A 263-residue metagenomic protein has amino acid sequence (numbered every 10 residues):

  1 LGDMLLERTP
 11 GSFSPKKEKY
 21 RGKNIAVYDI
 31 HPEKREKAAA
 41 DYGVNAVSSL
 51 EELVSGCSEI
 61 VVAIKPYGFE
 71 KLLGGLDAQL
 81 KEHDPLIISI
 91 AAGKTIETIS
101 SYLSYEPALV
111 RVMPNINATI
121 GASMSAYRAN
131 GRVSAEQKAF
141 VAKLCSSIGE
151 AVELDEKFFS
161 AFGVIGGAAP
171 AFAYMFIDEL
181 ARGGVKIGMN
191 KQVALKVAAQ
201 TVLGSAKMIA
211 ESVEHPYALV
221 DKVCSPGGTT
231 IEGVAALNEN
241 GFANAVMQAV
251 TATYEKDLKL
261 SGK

Functional and structural regions predicted by a protein language model:
L1, Y42, L50-S55, E59-Y127 (+1 more regions): Rossmann-like NAD(P)(H) cofactor-binding subdomain of soluble oxidoreductases
L1-E59, A122-S123, V185-K186: NAD(P)+-binding Rossmann beta1-loop-alpha1 motif at the extreme N-terminus of oxidoreductases
P10-F13, Y20, A46, V54-S55 (+5 more regions): Non-catalytic terminal and connector segments of soluble metabolic enzymes
I25, R35, L53, F69 (+3 more regions): Small-residue helix-packing motif on alpha-helices
T98, Y102-A108, M124-A161, Y174-E211: Internal alpha-helical scaffold of NAD(P)-dependent oxidoreductase catalytic cores
V110, F159-V164, P216-D221: Short pre-catalytic strand/loop immediately N-terminal to key active-site residues, enriched for Gly-Thr
A199-K263: NAD(P)-dependent Rossmann-like dehydrogenase/reductase catalytic/cofactor-binding core
